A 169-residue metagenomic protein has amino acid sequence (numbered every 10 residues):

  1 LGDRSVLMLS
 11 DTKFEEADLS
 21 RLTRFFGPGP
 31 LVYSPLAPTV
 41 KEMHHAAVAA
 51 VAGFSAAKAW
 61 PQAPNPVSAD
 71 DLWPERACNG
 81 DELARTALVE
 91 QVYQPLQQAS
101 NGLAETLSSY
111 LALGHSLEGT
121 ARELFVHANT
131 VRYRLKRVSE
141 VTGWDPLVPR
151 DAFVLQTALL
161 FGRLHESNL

Functional and structural regions predicted by a protein language model:
L1-L169: Cytosolic nucleotide-utilizing catalytic cores of signal-transduction proteins
